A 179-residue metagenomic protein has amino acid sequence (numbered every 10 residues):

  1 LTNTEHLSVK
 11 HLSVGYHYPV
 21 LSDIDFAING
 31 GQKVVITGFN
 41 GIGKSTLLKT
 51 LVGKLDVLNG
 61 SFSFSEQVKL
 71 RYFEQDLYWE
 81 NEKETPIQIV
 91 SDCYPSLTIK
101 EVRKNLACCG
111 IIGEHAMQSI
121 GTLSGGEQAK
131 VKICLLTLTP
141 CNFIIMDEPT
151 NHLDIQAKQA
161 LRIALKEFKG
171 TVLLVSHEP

Functional and structural regions predicted by a protein language model:
T2-P179: ABC ATP-binding cassette signature C-motif
